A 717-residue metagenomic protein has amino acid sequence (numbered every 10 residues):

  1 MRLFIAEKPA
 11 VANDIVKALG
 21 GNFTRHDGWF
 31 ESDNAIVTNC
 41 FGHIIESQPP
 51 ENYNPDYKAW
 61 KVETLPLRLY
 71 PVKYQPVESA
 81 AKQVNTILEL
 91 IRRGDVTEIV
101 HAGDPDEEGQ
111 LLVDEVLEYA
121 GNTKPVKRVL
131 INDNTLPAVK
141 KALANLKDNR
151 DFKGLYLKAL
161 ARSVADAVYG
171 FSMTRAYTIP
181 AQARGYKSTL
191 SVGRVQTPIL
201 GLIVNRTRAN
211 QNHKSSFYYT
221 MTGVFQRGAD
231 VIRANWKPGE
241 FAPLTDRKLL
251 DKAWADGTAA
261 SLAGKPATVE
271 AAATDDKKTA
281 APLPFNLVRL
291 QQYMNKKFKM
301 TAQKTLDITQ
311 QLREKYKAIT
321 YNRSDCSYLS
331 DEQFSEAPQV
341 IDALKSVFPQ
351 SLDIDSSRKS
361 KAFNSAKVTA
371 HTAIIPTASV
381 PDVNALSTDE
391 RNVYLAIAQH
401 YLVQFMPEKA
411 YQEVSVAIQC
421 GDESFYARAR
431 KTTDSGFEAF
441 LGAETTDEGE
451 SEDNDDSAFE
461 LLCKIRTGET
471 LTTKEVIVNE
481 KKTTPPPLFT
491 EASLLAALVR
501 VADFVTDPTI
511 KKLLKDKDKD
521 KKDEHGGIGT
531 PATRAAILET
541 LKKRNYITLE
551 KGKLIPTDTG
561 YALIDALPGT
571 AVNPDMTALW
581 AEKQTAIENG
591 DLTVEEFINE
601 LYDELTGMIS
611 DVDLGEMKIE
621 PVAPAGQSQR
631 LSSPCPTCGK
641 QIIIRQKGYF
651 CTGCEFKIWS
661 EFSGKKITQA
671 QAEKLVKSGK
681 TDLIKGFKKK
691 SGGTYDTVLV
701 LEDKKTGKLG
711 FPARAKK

Functional and structural regions predicted by a protein language model:
M1-F171, P485: Intrinsically disordered, low-complexity regulatory segments
R2-L3, H26, A80, I91 (+9 more regions): Basic, low-complexity terminal or inter-domain segments flanking catalytic cores
R93-G94, A138-G223, T274-D275: C-terminal or mid-to-C-terminal helical accessory/interaction module adjacent to the motor/catalytic core
R150, A242-L283, D575: Metal- or metallocofactor-binding catalytic centers and their adjacent structured scaffolds across diverse enzyme
K297-T301: A conserved hydrophobic secondary-structure block that centers on an alpha-helix together with its immediately flanking
Y316-K317, N545: Glycine-centered, phosphate/nucleic-acid-interacting loop/turn motifs that mediate DNA/RNA or nucleotide
